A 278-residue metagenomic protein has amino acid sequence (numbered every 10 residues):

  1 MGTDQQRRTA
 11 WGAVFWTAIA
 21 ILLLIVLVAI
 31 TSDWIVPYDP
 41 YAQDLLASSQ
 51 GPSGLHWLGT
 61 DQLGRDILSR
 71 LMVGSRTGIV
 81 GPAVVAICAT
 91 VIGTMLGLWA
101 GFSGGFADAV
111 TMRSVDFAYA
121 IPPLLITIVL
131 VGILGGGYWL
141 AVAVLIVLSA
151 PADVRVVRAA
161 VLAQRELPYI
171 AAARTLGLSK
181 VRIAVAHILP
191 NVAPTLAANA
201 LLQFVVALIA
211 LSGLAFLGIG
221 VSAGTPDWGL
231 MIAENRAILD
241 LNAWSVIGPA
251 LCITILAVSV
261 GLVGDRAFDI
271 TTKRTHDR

Functional and structural regions predicted by a protein language model:
M1-Y38, S114, V192: N-terminal signal-anchor/first transmembrane alpha helix
G2-R8, Y38-A86, M231-A250: Periplasmic/extracellular loop-to-transmembrane helix junction in inner-membrane transport proteins
W34-I35, G81-D116, I128: Transmembrane-helix boundary motif in ABC transporter permease subunits
W57, D61, G101-F102, A107 (+3 more regions): Generic hydrophobic transmembrane alpha-helix motif, especially the helices
T60-R65, F102-S103, L162, A172-N191 (+1 more regions): Short helix-to-coil transition segments within interhelical loops that connect adjacent transmembrane helices
R76-I92, T127, V181-G213, V260: Transmembrane alpha-helices
L125-V129, I133, G137-S149, L196-M231: Non-cytoplasmic
L145-L148, P194, A198-L202, A243-R278: C-terminal transmembrane helix and the adjacent membrane-cytosol boundary/short C-terminal tail of inner/organellar
